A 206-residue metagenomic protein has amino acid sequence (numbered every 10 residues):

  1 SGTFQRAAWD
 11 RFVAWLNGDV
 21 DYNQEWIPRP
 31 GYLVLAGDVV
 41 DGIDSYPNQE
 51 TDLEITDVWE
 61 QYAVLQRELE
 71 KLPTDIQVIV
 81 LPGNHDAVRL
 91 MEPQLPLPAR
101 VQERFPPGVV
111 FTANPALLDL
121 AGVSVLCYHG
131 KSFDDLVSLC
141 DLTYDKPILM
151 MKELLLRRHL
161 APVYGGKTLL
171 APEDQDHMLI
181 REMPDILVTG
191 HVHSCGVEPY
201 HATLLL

Functional and structural regions predicted by a protein language model:
S1-L206: Extended recognition/assembly regions associated with phosphoester-bond processing machinery
